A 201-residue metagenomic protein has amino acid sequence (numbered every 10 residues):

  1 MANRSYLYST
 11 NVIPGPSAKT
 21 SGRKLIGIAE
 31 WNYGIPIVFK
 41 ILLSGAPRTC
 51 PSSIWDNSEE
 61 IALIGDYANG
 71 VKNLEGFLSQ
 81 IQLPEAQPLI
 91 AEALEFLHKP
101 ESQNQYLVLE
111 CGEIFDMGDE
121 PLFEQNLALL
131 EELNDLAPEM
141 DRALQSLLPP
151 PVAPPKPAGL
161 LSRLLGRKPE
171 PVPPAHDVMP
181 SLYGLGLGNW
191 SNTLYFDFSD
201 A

Functional and structural regions predicted by a protein language model:
M1-I13, V108-A201: Acidic, proline/glycine-rich low-complexity IDRs
M1-S44, F196-A201: Short, extreme N-terminal segment that most often corresponds to the first beta-strand
A2, Y33, E85-P88, N104: Short, well-structured alpha-helical interface segments that form or flank functional binding sites
K24, I28, Q80-L83, S102: Short, charged/polar micro-motifs that form catalytic or ligand-binding hotspots
I35-P84: Short, intrinsically disordered low-complexity segments
C50-E59, Q87-M117, G159: Short glycine-rich, low-complexity/disordered patches
S79-E95, N126-M140: Well-ordered, non-membrane alpha-helical segments in soluble/globular domains
